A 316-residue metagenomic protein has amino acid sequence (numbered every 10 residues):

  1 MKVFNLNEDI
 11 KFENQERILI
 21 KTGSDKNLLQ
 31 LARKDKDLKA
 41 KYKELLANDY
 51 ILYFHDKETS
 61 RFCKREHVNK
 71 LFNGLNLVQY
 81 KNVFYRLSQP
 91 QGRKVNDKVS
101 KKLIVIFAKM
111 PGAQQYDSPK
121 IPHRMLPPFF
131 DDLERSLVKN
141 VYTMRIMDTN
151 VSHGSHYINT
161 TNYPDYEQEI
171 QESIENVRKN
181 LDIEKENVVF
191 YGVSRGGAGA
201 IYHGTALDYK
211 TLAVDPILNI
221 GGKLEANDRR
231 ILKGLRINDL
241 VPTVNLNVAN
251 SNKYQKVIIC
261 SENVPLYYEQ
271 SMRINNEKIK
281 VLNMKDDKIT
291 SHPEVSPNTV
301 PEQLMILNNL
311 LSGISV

Functional and structural regions predicted by a protein language model:
F12-K101: A domain-start/cap signature at the N-terminus of enzymes
L77-V141, R145, T149-H153: Short, surface-exposed "cap/lid" segments of acyl-processing enzymes
Y157-L181: Alpha/beta-hydrolase active-site loop
D182-S194: Alpha/beta-hydrolase fold nucleophile elbow
G192-G204: Glycine-rich nucleophile elbow surrounding the catalytic serine of serine-hydrolase chemistry
A213-K223: Active-site nucleophile loop of the alpha/beta-hydrolase fold
G222-E294, N309-G313: The feature captures the conserved acid-bearing segment of alpha/beta-hydrolase catalytic domains
N298-V316: Catalytic active-site module of serine/aspartate enzymes centered on a nucleophile-bearing elbow/loop
